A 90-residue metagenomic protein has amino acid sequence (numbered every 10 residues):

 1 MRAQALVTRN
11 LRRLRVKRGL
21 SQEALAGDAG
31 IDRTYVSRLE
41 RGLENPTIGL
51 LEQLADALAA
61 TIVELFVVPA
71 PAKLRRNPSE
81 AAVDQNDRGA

Functional and structural regions predicted by a protein language model:
M1-L6, R76: A detector for short, charged/polar N-terminal pre-domain segments
R9-D28, E80: Short basic helix-loop element that most often maps to the first helix and adjoining turn of HTH DNA-binding modules
L11, L25-A26, V36-L39, L65: Conserved hydrophobic/aromatic packing and binding residues within compact polymer-binding modules
G30-N45: Recognition helix of helix-turn-helix/homeodomain-like DNA-binding domains that insert into the DNA major groove
E40, L58, F66-P69: DNA major-groove recognition helix of helix-turn-helix
G49-E64: DNA major-groove recognition helix of helix-turn-helix/homeodomain DNA-binding modules
F66-A90: Short, charged recognition helix plus adjacent turn of helix-turn-helix-like nucleic-acid-binding domains
